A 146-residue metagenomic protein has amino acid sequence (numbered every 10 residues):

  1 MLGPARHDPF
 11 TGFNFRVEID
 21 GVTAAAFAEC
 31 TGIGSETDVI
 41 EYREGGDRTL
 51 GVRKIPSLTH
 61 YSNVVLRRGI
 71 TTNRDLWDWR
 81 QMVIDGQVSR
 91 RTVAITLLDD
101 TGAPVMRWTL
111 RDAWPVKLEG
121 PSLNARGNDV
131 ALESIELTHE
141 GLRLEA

Functional and structural regions predicted by a protein language model:
M1-A146: Glycine-rich, low-complexity intrinsically disordered segments
